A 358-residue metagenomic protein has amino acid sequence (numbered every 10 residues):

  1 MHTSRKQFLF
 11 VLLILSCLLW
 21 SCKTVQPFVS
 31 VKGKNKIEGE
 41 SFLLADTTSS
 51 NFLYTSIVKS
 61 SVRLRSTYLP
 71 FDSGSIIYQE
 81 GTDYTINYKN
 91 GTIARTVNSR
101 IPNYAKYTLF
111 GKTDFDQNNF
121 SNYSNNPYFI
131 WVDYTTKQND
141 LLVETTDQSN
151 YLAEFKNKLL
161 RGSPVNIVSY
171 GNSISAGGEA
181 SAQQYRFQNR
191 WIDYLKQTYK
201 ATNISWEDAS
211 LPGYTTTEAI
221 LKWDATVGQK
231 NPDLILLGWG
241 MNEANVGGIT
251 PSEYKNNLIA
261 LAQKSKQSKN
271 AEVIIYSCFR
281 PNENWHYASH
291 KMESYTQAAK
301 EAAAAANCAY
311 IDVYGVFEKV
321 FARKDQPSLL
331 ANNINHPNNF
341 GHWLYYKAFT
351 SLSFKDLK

Functional and structural regions predicted by a protein language model:
M1-P27: Bacterial Sec-dependent N-terminal signal peptides
K23-P102, L109, D114-D140: Extended beta-strand solenoid/passenger and fiber regions
K137-N150, S169-I174, E207-Y214, L234-I249 (+4 more regions): Cell-envelope and extracellular/periplasmic
Q138-A209, K222-N231: Serine-esterase "nucleophile elbow" of acetyl-processing enzymes
N166-S169, K196, K200-K230, I235-L237 (+1 more regions): Internal alpha/beta domain cores that form substrate/cofactor-binding pockets in large enzymes and binding proteins
G178-Q183, G247-P251, W285-H290: Short, solvent-exposed loop/turn segments at secondary-structure boundaries
Q188, I192, A219-D224, P251 (+7 more regions): Extracytoplasmic/secreted envelope proteins and their assembly/folding machinery, especially bacterial periplasmic
C278-K358: Catalytic His-Asp segment of secreted/periplasmic serine-dependent ester chemistry enzymes
